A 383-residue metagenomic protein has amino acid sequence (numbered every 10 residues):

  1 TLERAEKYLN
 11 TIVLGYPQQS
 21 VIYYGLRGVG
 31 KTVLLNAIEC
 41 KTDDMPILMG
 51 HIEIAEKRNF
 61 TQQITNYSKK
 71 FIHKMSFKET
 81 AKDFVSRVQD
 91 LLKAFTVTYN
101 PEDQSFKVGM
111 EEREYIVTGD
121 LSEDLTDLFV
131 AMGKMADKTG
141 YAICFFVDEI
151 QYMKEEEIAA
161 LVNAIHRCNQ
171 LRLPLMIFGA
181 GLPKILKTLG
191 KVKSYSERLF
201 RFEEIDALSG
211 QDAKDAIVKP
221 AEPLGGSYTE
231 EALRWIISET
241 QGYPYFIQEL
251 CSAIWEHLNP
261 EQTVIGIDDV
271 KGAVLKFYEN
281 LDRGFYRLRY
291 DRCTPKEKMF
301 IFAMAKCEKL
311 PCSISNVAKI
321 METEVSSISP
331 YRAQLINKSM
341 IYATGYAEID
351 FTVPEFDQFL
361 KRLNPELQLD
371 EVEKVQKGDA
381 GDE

Functional and structural regions predicted by a protein language model:
L2-L14: Pre-Walker A adenine-sensing motif
I12, I185-S238, N259-Q262: Helix-loop-helix "sensor" segment of P-loop NTPases
P17-G25, V29, V33-F145, L173-L175: P-loop NTPase nucleotide-binding core
I22, G28, A55-N59, Y152 (+4 more regions): Conserved nucleotide-binding/hydrolysis micro-motifs of P-loop NTPases
G133, I247, L258-V274: Amphipathic helix/helix-loop-helix segment enriched in hydrophobic residues with interspersed Lys/Arg and occasional
D137-T139, I143-F146, Y152-A160, A164-S194: Sensor-1/coupling segment of RecA-like P-loop NTPase cores
E231, D268-E383: C-terminal leucine-rich, beta-strand-based interaction scaffolds used for sensing/assembly
L233-E239, Y245-P260, M299-F302, S315 (+1 more regions): C-terminal helical "lid" of AAA+/P-loop NTPase domains
